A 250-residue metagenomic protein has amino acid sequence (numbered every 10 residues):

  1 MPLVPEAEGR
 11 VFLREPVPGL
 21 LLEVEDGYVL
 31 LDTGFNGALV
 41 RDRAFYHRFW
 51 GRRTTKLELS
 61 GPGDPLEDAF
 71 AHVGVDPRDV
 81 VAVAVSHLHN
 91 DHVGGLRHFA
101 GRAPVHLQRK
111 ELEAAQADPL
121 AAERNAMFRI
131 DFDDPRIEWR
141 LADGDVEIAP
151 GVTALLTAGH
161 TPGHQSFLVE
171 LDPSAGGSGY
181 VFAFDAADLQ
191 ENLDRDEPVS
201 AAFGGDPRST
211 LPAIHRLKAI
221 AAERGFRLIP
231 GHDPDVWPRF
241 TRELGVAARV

Functional and structural regions predicted by a protein language model:
M1-D68, S166-D185: Conserved beta-strand hairpin/beta-sheet module of binuclear metal-dependent hydrolase folds, prominently
G27, F35-L39, N90-D91, L112-E113 (+2 more regions): Short, solvent-exposed loop/turn segments at secondary-structure junctions
R41-L59, L189-G204, V246-V250: Active-site gating loops and adjacent loop-to-helix segments of metal-dependent hydrolytic enzymes
L57-V75, D79, H98, P104 (+2 more regions): Metallo-beta-lactamase
V80-D91: Metallo-beta-lactamase
V85-H87, H164, W237-V250: Short, electropositive alpha-helical surface patch
G94-G101, R239-E243: Metal-dependent catalytic neighborhoods of phosphoester/phosphodiester hydrolases
A121-E123, R129-F132, D145-E147, T153-L156 (+1 more regions): Metallo-beta-lactamase
